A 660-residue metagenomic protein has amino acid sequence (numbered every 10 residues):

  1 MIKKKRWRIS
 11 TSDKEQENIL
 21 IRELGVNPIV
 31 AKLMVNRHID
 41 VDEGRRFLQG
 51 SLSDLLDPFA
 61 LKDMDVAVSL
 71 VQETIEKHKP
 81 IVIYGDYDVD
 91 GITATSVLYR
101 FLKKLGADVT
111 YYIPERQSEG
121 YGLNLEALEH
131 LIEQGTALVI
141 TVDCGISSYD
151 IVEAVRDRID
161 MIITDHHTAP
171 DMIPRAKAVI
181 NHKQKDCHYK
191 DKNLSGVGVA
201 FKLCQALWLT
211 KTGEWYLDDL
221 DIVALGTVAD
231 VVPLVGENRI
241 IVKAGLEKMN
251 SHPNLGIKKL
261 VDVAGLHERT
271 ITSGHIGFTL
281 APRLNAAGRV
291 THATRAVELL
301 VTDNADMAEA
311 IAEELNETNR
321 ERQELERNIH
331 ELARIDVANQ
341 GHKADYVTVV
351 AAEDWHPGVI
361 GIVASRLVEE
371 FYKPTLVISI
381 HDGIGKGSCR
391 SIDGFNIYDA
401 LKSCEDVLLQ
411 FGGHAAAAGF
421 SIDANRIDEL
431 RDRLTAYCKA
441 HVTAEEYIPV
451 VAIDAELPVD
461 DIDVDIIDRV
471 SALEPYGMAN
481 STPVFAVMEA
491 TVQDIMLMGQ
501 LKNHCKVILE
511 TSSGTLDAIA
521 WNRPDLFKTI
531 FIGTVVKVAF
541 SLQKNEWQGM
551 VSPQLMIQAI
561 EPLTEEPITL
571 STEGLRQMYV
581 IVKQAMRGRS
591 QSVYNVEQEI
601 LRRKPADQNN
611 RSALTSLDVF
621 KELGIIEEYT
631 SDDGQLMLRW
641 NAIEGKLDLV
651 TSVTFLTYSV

Functional and structural regions predicted by a protein language model:
I2-K3, S10-A137, R158, W208-E429 (+3 more regions): Hydrophobic helix-and-loop "lid/oligomerization" segment in the mid-to-C-terminal part of catalytic domains
E73, T168-N181, N339, L509-G514: Acidic-glycine-rich active-site phosphate/pyrophosphate-binding loop
Y87-G91, C144, H166-H167, H182 (+3 more regions): Generic detector of well-ordered alpha-helical packing
L98, K103, R239-R334, E369 (+2 more regions): Acidic, two-metal ion nucleic-acid-processing modules in DNA metabolism proteins
L131, A154-V155, F620: Generic structural signal for hydrophobic
V142-L194: Histidine/acidic-residue-rich, glycine-tolerant segments that coordinate divalent metal ions
H166-H167, H182, H356, H414 (+1 more regions): Histidine-centered active-site/metal-ligand motif
P174-V228: Short alpha-helices
